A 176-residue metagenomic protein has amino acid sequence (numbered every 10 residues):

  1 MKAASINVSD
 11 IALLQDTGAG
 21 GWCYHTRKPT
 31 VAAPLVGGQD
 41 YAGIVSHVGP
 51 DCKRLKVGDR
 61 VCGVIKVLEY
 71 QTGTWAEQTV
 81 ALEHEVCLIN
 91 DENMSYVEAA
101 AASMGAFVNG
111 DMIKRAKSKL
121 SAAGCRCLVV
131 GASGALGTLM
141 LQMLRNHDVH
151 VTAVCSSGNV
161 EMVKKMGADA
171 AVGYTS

Functional and structural regions predicted by a protein language model:
K2-S5, G18-V67: Glycine-rich beta-strand-centered segment in the early N-terminal region that forms part of a ligand/cofactor-binding
A3-S5, I89-D91, D148, G167: Conserved functional loop/turn residues at catalytic and ligand-binding sites
V8, N93, S133-A135: Residue-level detector of alpha-helix initiation sites
S9-Q15: Cytochrome P450 core scaffold surrounding the K-helix E-X-X-R motif and the conserved "meander" helix-loop region
L14, S46-H47, V80-A81: Short beta-strand-to-turn element immediately C-terminal to the catalytic PLP-Schiff-base lysine in fold type I
R27-P34, Q39, V64-G131: NAD(P)H dinucleotide-binding glycine-rich loop of Rossmann-like/cofactor-binding domains, especially the beta1-alpha1
C52-L55, E69-Q71, L120, M162: Short glycine/serine/proline-enriched coil/turn segments at secondary-structure junctions
A99-S176: Mid-domain Rossmann-like dinucleotide-binding core that forms the NAD(H)/NADP(H) cofactor-binding site
